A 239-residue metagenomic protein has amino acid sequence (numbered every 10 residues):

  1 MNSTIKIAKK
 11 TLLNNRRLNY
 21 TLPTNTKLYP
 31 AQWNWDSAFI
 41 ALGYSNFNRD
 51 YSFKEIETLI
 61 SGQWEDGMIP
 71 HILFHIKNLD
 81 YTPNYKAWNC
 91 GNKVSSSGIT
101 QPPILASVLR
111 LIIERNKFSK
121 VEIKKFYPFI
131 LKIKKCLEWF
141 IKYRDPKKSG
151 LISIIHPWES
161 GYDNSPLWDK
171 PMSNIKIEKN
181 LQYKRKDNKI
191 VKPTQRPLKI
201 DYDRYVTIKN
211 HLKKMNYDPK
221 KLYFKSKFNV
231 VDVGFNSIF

Functional and structural regions predicted by a protein language model:
M1-Q32, F53-K54, T58, I72 (+2 more regions): Low-complexity, Ser/Thr/Pro/Gly-enriched N-terminal "stalk/linker" regions
M1-S3, S45-N48, G62-P83, K179-T194 (+1 more regions): Charged, low-complexity, helix/coiled-coil-prone segments
S3, I7, W35, Y51-K54 (+3 more regions): Generic recognition of stable, solvent-exposed alpha-helical segments in well-folded globular domains
T11-A31, D36, I40, I155-Y162 (+1 more regions): Short N-terminal secondary-structure initiator segments
Y20, Y29, Y44, Y51 (+10 more regions): Sequence-level detector for tyrosine residue identity
Y20-A38, L42-N46, T82-P102, K221-I238: Solvent-exposed loop and edge beta-strand segments that line ligand/cofactor-binding and catalytic clefts
R49-K134, I141-W158: Helix-terminus loop motifs that line ligand-binding clefts
L137-G234: Extended ligand-binding clefts on enzyme/binding-domain cores
